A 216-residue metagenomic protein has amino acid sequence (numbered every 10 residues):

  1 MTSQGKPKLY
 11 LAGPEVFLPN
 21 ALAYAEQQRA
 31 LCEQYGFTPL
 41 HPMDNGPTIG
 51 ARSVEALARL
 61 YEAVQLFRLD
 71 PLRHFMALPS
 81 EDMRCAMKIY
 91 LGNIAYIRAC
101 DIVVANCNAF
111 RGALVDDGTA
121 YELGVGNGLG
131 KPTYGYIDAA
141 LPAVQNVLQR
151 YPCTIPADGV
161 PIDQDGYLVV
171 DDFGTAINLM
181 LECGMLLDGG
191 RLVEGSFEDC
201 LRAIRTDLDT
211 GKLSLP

Functional and structural regions predicted by a protein language model:
M1-P216: Conserved catalytic or regulatory cores that recognize and/or transform ribose-phosphate-containing ligands
